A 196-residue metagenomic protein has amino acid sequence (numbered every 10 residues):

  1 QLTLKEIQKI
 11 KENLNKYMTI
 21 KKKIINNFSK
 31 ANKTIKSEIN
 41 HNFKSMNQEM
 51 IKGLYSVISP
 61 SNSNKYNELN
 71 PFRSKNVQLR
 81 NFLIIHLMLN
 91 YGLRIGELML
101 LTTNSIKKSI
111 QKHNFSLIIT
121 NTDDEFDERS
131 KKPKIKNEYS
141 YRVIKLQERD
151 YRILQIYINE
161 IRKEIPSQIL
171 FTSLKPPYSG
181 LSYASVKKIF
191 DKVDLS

Functional and structural regions predicted by a protein language model:
Q1-L14, I189-F190: Non-catalytic DNA-binding core/recognition domains of DNA-processing enzymes
T34-S56, K187, D191: Intrinsic, low-complexity N-terminal interaction/targeting segments
K44-N67, T120-D123: A short mid-domain helix/strand-loop element embedded in enzyme catalytic domains that forms or borders the active-site
M50, L79-L83, S182: N-terminal positioning helix adjacent to the helix-turn-helix/winged-helix DNA-binding module
V57-I95: Basic, Lys/Arg- and aromatic-enriched nucleic-acid-binding interface segment
S59-N62, L100-I153: Conserved tyrosine-mediated DNA breakage-rejoining catalytic core shared by Y-recombinases
N90-E97, K107-K112, R162-E164: Secondary-structure boundary elements
K145-S196: Active-site/catalytic core of tyrosine-dependent DNA strand-transfer enzymes
